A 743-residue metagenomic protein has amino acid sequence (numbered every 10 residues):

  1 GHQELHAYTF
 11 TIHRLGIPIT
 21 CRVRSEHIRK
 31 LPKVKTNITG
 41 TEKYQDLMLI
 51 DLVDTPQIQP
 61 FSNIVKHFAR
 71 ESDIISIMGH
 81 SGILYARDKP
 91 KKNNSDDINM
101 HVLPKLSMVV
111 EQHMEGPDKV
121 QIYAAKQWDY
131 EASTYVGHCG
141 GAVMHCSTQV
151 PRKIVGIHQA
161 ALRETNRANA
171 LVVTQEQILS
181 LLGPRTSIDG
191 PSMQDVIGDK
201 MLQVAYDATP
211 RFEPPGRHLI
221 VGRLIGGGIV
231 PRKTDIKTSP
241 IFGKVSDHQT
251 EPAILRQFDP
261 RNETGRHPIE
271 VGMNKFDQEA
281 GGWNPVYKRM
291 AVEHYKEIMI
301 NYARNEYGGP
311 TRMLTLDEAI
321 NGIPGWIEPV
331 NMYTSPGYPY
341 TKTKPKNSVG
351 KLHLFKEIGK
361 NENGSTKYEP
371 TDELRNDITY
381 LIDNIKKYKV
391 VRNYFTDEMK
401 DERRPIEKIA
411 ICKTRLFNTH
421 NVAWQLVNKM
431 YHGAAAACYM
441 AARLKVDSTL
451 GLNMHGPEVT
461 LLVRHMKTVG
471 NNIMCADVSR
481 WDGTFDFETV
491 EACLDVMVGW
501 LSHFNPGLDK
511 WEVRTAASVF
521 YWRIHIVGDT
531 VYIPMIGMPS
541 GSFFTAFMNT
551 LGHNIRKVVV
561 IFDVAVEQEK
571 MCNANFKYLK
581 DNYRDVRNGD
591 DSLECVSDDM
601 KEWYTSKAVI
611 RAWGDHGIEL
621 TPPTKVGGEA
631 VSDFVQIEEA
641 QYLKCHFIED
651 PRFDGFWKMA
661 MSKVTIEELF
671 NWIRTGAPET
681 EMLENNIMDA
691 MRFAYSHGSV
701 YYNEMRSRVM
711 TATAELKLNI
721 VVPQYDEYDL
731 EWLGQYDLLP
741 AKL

Functional and structural regions predicted by a protein language model:
H2-Q127: Serine endopeptidase catalytic core focused on the charge-relay Asp
G16, E42-Y44, S147-K153, T165-N166 (+3 more regions): Short, solvent-exposed loop/turn segments that connect beta-strands within catalytic domains and beta-strand-rich
S25-I38, K105-M108, Q112, E176-L743: Viral RNA-dependent RNA polymerase
D46-M48, D73, C139, K153 (+2 more regions): Core residues of folded domains in eukaryotic genome-function proteins
D54-P56, T148, L162: Acidic glycine-/aspartate-rich tracts in secreted/extracellular proteins
G79-S81, D129-V136, V143-M144, N453 (+1 more regions): Short, surface-exposed loop/strand segments
E131-Q159: Catalytic nucleophile loop of clan PA
E164-T174: A short, polar/charged loop-to-alpha-helix boundary motif
